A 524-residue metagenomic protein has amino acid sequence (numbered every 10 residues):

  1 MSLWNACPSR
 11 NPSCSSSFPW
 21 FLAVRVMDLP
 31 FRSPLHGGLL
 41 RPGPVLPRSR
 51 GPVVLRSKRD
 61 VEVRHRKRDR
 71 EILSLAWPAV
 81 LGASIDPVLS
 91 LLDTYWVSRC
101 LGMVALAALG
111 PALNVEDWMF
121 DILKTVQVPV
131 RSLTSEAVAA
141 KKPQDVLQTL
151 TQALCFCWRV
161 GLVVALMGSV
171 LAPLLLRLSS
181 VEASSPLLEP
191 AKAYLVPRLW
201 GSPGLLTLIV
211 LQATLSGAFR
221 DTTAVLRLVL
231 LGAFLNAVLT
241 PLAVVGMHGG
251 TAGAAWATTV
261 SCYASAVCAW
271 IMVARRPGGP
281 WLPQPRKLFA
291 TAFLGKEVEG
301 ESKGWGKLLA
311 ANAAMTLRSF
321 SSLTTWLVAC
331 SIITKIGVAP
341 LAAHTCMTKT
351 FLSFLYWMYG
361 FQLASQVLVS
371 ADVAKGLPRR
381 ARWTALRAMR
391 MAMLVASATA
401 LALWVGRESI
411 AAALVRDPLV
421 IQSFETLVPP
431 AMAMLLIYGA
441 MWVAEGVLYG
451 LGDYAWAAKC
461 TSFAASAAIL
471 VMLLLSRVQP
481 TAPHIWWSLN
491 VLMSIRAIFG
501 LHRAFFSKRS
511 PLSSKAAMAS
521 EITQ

Functional and structural regions predicted by a protein language model:
M1-V45: N-terminal chloroplast transit peptides
D28, L39-A76, T134-G204, V238 (+3 more regions): Short alpha-helical transmembrane segments in multi-pass integral membrane proteins
E71-S84, D93, P129, G300-I332 (+2 more regions): Core transmembrane alpha-helical segments of multi-pass membrane transporters/permeases
V80, S84-A107, L176-S185, L242-G249 (+5 more regions): Helix-terminus/linker motif at the lipid-water interface of multi-pass membrane proteins
L81, I85, L89, M119-L123 (+16 more regions): Residue-level hotspots within pore-lining transmembrane alpha-helices of multi-pass secondary transporters
L91, V210-T214, A237-L242, W270 (+6 more regions): Alpha-helical transmembrane segments of multipass membrane proteins
L106-L166, L208-R220, A224-V225, L341-R407 (+2 more regions): Small-residue-rich hydrophobic transmembrane alpha-helices
K124-V128, P197-G217, L228-A233, A254-W270 (+4 more regions): Short runs within selected transmembrane alpha-helices of multi-pass transporters and secretion channels
